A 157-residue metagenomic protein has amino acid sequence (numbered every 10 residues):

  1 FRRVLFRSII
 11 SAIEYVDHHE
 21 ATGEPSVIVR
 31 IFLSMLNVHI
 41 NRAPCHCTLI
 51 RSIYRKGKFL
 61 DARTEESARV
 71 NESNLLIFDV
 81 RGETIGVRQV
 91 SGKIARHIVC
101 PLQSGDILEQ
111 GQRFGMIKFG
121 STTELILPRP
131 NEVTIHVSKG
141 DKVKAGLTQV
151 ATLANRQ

Functional and structural regions predicted by a protein language model:
F1-L5: Short, small-residue-biased leader/transition segments that mark boundaries at the very start of proteins
S11-G105, E109, R113, F119-R156: Cytosolic, membrane-proximal regulatory domains of ion/volume homeostasis and mechanosensation machinery
